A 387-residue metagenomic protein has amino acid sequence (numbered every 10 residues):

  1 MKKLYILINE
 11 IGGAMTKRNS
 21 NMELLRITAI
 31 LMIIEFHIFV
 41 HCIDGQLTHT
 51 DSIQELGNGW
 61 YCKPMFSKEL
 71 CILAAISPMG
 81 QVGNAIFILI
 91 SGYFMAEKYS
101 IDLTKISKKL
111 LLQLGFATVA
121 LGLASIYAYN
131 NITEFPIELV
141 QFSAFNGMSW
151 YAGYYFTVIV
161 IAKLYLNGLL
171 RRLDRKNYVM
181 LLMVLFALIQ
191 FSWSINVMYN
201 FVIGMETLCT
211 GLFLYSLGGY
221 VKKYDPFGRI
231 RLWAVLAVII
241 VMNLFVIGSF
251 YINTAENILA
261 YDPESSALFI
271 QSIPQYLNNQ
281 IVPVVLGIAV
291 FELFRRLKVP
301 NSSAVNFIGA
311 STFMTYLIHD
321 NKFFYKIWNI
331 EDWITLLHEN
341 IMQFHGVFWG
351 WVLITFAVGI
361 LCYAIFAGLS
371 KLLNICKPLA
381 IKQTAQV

Functional and structural regions predicted by a protein language model:
M1-F186, N301, S311, F324 (+1 more regions): Membrane-cytosol interface segments of multi-pass membrane proteins, especially ER/Golgi lipid-handling enzymes
E23, M205-T207: Replace "Gram-negative outer membrane beta-barrel proteins" with "bacterial and organellar outer membrane beta-barrel
L89-I101, V160-K163, L212-D225, V284-E292: Transmembrane alpha-helical segments and their membrane-water interfaces
F116-T118, L214, F313-I318: Small-residue-rich segments of transmembrane alpha-helices in multi-pass membrane proteins, especially helix faces
Q141-N146, W193-M205: Membrane-interface helix caps and helix-loop-helix hairpins in membrane proteins
Y165-L166, Q190-S194: Hydrophobic alpha-helical transmembrane segments
S192-W193, C209-T210, P226-M314, D320-W351: Alpha-helical transmembrane segments and terminal signal-anchor/GPI-anchor hydrophobic tails, characterized by long
